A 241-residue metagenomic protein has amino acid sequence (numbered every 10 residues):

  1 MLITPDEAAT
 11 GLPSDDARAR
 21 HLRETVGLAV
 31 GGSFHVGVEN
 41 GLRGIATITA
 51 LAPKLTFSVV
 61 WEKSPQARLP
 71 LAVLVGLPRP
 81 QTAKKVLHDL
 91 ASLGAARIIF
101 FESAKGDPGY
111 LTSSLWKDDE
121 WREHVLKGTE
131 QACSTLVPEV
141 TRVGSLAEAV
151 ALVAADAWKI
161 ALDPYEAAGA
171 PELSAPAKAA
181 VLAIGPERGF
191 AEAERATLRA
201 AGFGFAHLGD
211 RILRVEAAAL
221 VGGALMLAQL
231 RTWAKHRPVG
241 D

Functional and structural regions predicted by a protein language model:
M1-K63: N-terminal positively charged helical leader segments and presequences
P5-D6, D16, V38-E39, L77 (+3 more regions): Fold-independent oxyanion-binding glycine-rich loops and adjacent beta-strand/coil segments at enzyme active sites
T10, V30-G32, L42-G44, P53-L55 (+5 more regions): A generic structural signal for short beta-strands and their flanking turns/coil linkers
L22, A83-V86, E194: Hydrophobic side chains in well-ordered alpha-helices
G31, L90, V125, L198 (+1 more regions): Residue-level signal for inorganic ion chemistry
S64-I160: RNA substrate-binding interface of SAM-dependent RNA methyltransferases
D156-T197, F203-L208: Active-site/ligand-binding-proximal alpha/beta "capping" segment
E192-D241: Structured adenosyl-cofactor binding patch, chiefly the S-adenosyl-L-methionine
